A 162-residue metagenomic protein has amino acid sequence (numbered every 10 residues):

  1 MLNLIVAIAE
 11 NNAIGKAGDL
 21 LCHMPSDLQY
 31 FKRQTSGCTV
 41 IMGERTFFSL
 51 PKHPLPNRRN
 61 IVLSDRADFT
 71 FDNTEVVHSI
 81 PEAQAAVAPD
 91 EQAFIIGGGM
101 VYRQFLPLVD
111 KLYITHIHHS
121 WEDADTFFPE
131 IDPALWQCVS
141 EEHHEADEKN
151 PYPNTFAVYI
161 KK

Functional and structural regions predicted by a protein language model:
I5-I41, T46-K162: Flexible, gly/pro- and Lys/Arg-enriched active-site loops
